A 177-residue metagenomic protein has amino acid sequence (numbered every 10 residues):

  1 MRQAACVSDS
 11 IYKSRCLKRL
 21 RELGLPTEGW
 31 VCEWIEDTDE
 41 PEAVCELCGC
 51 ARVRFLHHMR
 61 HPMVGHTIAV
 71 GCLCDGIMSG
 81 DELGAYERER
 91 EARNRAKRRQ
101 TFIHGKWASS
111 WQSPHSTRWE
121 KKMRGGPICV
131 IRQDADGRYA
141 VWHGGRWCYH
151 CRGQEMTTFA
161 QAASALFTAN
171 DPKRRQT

Functional and structural regions predicted by a protein language model:
M1-T177: Extended, alpha-helix-rich binding/interface surfaces that flank or overlap catalytic cores and mediate recognition
